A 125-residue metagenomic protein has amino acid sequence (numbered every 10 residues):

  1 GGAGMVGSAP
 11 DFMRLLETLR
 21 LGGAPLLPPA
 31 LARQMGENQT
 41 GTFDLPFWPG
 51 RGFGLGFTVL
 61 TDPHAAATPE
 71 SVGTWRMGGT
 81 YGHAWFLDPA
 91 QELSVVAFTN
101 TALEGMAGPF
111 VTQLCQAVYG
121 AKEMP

Functional and structural regions predicted by a protein language model:
G1-P125: Catalytic loop of the DD-peptidase/beta-lactamase superfamily, centered on the K-T-G motif and neighboring
